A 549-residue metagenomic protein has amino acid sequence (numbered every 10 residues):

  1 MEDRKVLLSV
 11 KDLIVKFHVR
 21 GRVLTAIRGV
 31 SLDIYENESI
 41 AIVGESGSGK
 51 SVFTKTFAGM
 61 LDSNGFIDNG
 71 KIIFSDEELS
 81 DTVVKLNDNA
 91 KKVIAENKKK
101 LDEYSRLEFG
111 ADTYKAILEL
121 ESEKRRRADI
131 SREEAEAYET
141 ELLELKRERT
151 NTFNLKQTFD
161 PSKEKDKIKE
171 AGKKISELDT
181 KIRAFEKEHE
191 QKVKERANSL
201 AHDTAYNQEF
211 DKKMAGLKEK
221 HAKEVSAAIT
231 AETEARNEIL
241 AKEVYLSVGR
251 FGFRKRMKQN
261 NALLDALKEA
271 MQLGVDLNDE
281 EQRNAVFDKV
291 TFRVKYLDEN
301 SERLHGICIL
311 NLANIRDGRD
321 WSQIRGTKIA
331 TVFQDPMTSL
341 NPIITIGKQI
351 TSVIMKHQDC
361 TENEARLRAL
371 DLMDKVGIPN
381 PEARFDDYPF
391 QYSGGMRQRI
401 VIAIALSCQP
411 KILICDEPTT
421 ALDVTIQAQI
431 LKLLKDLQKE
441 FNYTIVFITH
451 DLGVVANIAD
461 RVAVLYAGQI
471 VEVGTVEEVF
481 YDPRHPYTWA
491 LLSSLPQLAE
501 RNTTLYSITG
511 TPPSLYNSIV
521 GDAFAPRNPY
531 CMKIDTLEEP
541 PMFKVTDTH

Functional and structural regions predicted by a protein language model:
V43-E45: The feature captures the beta-strand-to-loop junction immediately N-terminal to the Walker
L79-S176, A184-N261, Q272, D276-E280 (+4 more regions): ABC ATPase NBD coupling module
S80-V83, T475-H549: Charged, flexible cofactor/metal-binding loops and thiol motifs
N363-I378, F385-D386, W489: ABC ATPase nucleotide-binding domain helical subdomain, centered on the C-loop/LSGGQ "ABC signature"
S407-K411: A short, proline-enriched helix->beta-strand linker immediately N-terminal to the Walker B motif in ABC-type P-loop
I414-P418, L422-T504: P-loop NTP-binding/switch modules centered on Walker-like glycine-rich loops
